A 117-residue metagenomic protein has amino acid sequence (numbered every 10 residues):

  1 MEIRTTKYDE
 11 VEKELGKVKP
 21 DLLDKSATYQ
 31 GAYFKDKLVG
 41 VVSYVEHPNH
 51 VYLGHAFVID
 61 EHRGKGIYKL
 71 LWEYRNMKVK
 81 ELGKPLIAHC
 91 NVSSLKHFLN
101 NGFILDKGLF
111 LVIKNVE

Functional and structural regions predicted by a protein language model:
M1-E12: A short beta-loop-alpha structural element at the N-terminal edge of CoA-dependent acyl/N-acetyltransferase catalytic
G16-L23, I67-L70, H89: Recognition helices and adjacent regulatory flanks at domain boundaries
V18-F34, L38-I59: A conserved beta-strand-loop-helix scaffold within acyl/acetyltransferase catalytic domains
G54-H55, R63, H97-N100: Acidic/histidine-enriched, beta-strand-rich ligand/metal-binding domains
G64-M77: Conserved acetyl-CoA-binding loop-helix of GNAT-fold acetyltransferases
V79-N91: Conserved GNAT acetyl-CoA-binding A-motif
N91-F110: Conserved active-site alpha-helix within GNAT-family acetyltransferase domains
L109-E117: C-terminal "cap" of GNAT-fold acetyltransferases
